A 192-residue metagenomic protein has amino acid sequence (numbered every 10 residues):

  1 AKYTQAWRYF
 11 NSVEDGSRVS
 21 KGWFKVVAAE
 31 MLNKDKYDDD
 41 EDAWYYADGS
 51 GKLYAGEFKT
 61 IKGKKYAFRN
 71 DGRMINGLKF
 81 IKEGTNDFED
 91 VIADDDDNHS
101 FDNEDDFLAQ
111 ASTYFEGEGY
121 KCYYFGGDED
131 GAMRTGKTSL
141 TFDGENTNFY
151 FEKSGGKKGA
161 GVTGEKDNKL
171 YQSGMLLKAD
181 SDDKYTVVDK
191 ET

Functional and structural regions predicted by a protein language model:
A1-T192: Extracellular adhesion/carbohydrate-binding repeat motifs centered on closely spaced tryptophans
